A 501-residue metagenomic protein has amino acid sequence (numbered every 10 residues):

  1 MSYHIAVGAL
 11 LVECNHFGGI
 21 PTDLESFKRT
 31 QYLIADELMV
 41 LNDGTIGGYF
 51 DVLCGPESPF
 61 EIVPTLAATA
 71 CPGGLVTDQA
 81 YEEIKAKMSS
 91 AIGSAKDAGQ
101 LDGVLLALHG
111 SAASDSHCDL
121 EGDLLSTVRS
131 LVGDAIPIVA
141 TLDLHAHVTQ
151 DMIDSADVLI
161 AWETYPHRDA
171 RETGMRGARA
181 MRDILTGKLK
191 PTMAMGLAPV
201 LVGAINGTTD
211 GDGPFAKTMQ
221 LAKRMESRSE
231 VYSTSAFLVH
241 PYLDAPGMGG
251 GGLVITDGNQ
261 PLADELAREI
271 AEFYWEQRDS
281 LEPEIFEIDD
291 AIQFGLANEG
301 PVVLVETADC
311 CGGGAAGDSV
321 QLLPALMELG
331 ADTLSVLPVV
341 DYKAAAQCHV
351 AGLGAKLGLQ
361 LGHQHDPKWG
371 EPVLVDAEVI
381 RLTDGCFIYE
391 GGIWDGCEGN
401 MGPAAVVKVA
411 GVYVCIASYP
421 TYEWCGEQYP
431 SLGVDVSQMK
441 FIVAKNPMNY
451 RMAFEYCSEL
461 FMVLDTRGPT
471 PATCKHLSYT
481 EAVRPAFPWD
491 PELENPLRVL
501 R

Functional and structural regions predicted by a protein language model:
M1-S2, G55-S58, S90-V104, A291-V302: Glycine-rich phosphate/diphosphate-binding loops that line cofactor/substrate pockets in enzymes
S2-P56: N-terminal amphipathic/basic leader segments beginning at the initiator methionine
I5, I205-A410, C415-Y419: Hard-cation-handling environments
I5-R29, S280-F286, D290, F294-N298 (+5 more regions): C-terminal regulatory/interaction regions
A6, L11-E13, G19, F27-K28 (+6 more regions): Active-site histidine-anchored catalytic micro-motif
F50-G93: Low-complexity, highly charged intrinsically disordered N-terminal segments that act as targeting/localization
P64, W275, F387-R501: Extended hydrophobic packing segments that form well-structured cores
G174, R182-K223: Conserved anion/nucleotide-ligand pocket segment
